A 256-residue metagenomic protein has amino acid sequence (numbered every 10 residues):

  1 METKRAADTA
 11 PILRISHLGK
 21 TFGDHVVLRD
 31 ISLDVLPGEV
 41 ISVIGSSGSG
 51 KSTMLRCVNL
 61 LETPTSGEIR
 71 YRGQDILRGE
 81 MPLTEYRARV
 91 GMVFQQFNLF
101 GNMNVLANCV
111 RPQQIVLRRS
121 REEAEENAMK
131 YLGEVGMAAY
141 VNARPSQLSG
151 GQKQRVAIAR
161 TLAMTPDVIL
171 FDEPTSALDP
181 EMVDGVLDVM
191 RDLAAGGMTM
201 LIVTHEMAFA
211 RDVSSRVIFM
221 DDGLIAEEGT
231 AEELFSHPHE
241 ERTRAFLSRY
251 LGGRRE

Functional and structural regions predicted by a protein language model:
M1-G19, R254-E256: ABC-family P-loop ATPase nucleotide-binding domain
A10-I15, G19-A231: ABC family nucleotide-binding domain
E232-E256: C-terminal boundary and immediately downstream tail of ABC-type ATPase nucleotide-binding domains
